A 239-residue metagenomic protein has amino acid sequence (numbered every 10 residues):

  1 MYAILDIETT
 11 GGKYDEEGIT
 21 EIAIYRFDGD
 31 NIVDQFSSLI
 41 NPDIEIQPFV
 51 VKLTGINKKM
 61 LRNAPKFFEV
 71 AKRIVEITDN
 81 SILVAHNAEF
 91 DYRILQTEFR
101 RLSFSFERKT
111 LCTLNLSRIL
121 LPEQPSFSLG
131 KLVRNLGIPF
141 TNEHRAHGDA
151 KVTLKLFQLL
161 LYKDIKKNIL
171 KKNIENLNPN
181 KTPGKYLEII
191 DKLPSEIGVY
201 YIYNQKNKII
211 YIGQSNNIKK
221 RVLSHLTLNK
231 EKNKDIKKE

Functional and structural regions predicted by a protein language model:
M1-R108, P122-H144: Conserved non-catalytic scaffold segment of RNase H-like nuclease domains
T9-G11, F90, N115, V152 (+2 more regions): Short, glycine/acidic-enriched loop or turn micro-motifs at the edges of active sites
N57, C112, L116-I174: Extended, hydrophobic interaction surfaces within ordered domains
F67-V70, Y186, K232: Amphipathic coiled-coil/heptad-repeat helices and related helical stalk/stem segments that mediate oligomerization
L95, L116-S117, V222: A generic structural signal for short hydrophobic patches within well-formed alpha-helices
S105-S117, K238-E239: Conserved beta-strand -> loop -> alpha-helix junction used to position metal-binding or nucleic-acid-contacting
G148-K230: GIY-YIG nuclease catalytic motif and its immediate N-terminal context
N229-E239: Short, intrinsically disordered, charge-balanced linker/junction segments flanking boundaries in proteins
